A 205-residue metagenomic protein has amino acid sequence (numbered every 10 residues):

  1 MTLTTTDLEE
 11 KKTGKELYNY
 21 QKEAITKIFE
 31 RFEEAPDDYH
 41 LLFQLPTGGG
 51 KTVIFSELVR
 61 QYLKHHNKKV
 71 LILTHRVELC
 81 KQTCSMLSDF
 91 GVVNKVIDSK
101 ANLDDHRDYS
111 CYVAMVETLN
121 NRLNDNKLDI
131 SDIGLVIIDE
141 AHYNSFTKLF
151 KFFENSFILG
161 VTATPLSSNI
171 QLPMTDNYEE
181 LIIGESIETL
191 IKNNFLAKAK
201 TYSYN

Functional and structural regions predicted by a protein language model:
T2-Q44: Conserved pre-motif I regulatory segment
I28, E57-Y62, F152: Hydrophobic residues on the short alpha-helix immediately C-terminal to a glycine-rich phosphate/catalytic loop
A35-V59: Walker A/P-loop
T52-I54, L63-D89: Conserved Walker A/P-loop ATP-binding site and its immediately adjacent core in helicase/helicase-like ATPase domains
K68-K69, D108-C111, D132-L135, N155-L159: Loop/turn-to-beta-strand initiation segments
L73-V77, D98-N102, V116: A short hydrophobic beta-strand->loop->alpha-helix junction that borders the nucleotide-binding pocket of P-loop NTPases
A101-D132, Y143, T147: Conserved helix/coil segment N-terminal to the catalytic DExD/H
L135, E140-K200: Post-DEXD/H (motif II) to motif III coupling segment of the RecA-like Helicase ATP-binding lobe
